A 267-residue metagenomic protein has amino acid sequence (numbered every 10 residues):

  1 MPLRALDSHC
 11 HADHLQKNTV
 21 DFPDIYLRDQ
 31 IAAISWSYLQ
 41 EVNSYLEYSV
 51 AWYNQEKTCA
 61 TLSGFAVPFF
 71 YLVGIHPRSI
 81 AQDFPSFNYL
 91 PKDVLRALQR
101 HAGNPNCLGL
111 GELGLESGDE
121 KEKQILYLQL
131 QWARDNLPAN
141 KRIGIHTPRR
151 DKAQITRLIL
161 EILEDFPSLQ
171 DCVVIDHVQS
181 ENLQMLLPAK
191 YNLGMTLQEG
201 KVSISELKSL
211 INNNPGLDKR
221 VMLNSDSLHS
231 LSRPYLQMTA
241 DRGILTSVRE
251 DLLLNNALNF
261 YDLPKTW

Functional and structural regions predicted by a protein language model:
M1-N140, I145-A153, R157-V173, H177-E181 (+1 more regions): Mid-domain alpha/beta scaffold segments of enzyme catalytic cores
R4, L236-W267: Mid-to-C-terminal alpha-helical segments outside catalytic/metal-binding sites
D29, P188-K190, L217: Short, structured coil segments at secondary-structure junctions
V42, E181-Q184, I204, S232-R233: Short, well-ordered alpha-helical microsegments
K190-I204: His/Asp/Glu-enriched short active-site or ligand-binding loop at hydrolase and phosphoryl-transfer sites
V202-S203, S230-R233, F260-D262: Short active-site-adjacent structural elements
S203-P215: A short, acidic, amphipathic alpha-helical segment used as a generic capping/interface helix at domain edges
L217-P234: Short acidic/histidine-rich active-site segments
